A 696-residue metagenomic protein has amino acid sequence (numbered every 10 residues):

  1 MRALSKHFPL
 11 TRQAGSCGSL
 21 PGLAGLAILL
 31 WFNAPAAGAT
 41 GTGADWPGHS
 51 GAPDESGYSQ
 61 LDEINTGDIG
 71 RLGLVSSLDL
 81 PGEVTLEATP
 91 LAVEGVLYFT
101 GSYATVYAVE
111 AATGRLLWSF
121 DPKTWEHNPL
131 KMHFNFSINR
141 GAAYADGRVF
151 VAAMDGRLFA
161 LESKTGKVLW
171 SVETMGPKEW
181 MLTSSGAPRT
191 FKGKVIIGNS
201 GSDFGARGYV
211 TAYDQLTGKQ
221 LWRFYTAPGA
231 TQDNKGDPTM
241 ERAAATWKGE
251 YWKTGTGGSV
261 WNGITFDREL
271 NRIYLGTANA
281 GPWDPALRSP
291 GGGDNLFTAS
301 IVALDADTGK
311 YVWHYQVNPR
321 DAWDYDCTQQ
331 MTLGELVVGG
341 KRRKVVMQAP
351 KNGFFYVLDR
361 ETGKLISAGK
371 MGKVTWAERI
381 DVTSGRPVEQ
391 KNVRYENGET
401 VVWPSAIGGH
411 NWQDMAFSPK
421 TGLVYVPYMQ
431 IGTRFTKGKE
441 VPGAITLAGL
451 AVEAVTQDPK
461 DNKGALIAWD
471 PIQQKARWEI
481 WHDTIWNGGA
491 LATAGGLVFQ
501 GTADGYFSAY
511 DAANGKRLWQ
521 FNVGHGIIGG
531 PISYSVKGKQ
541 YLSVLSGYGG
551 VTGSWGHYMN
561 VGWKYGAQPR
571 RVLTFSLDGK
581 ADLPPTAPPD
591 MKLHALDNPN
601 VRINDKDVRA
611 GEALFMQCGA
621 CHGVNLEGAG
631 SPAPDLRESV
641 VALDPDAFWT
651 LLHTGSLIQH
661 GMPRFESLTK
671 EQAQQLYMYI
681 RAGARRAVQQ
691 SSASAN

Functional and structural regions predicted by a protein language model:
T40-L74, A230-M240, E389-Q390, V455-T456 (+2 more regions): Blade/loop signatures of beta-propeller domains
G43-S50, E83-T105, K131-L158, T183-R207 (+6 more regions): Repeat-blade elements of multi-bladed beta-propeller folds
L78-T89, S119-A143, S171-A187, Y225-G263 (+9 more regions): Extracytoplasmic beta-rich repeat domains
A152, F665-A695: C-terminal capping alpha-helices of c-type cytochrome domains
I197-G208, K248, L275-N295, Q430-P459 (+1 more regions): Short, conserved, GDST-rich strand-edge loop motifs in beta-rich repeat architectures
I532-P589: Blade-level signature of beta-propeller repeat domains, shared across WD40, Kelch, NHL, RCC1 and BNR/Asp-box propellers
P589-L614, N696: Electrostatic cytochrome c docking/interface patches
E612, G623-L657, G661-R664: Gly/Gly-Pro-rich "capping" loops immediately C-terminal to redox-active cysteine motifs in periplasmic/lumenal
